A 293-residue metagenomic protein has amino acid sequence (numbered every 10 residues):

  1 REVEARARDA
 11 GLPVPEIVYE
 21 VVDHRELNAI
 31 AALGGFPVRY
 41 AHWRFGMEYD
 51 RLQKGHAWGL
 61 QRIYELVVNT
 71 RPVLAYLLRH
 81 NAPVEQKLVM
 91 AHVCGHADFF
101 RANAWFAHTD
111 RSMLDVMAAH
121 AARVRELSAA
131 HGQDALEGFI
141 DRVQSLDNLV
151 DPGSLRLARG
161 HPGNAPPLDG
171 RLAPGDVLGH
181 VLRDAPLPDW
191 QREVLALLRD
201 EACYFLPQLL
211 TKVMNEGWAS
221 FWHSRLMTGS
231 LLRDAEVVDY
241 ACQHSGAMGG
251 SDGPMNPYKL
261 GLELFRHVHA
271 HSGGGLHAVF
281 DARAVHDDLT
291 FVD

Functional and structural regions predicted by a protein language model:
R1-V73, P166-A185, D189: Auxiliary, metal-adjacent structural segments of Zn-dependent hydrolase domains
E2, R6, V93, A97 (+5 more regions): Generic, well-ordered alpha-helical scaffold segments in large soluble proteins
V18-N28, R111-S112, V116, A241-G246: Acidic helix-start/capping segments at beta-turn-to-alpha-helix junctions
L52, P72-V89, L206-M214: Short pre-active-site segment immediately N-terminal to the catalytic Zn-binding motif
P83-L88, D115, A235-Q243: Alpha-helical scaffolds flanking conserved acidic
G95-A158, A219-D234, S245-M255: Post-HExxH zinc-binding segment in Zn-dependent metallohydrolases
L149-V213, G217, W222: Internal metal/ion-chelating core segments
E236-D293: Non-catalytic terminal regions of proteins
